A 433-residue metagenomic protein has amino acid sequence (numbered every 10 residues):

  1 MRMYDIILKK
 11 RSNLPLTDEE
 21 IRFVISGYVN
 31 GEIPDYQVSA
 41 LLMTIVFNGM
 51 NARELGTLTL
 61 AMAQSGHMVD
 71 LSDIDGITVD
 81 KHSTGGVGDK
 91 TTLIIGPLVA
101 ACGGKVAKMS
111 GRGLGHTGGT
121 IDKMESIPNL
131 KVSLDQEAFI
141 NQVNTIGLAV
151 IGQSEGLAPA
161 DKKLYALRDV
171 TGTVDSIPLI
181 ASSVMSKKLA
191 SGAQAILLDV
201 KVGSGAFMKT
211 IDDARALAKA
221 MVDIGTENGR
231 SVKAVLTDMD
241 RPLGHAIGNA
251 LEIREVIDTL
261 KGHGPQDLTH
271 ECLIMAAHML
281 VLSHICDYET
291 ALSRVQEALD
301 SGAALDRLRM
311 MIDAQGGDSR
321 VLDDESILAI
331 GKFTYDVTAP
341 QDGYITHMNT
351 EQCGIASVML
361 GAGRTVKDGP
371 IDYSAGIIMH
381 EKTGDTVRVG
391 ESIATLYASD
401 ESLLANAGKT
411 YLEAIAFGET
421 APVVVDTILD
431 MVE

Functional and structural regions predicted by a protein language model:
M1-G88, R307-A314, D318, V432-E433: Acidic, glycine/proline-rich low-complexity segments that act as flexible tails and inter-domain linkers
D5, K10, P15-T17, Y28 (+6 more regions): Well-ordered secondary-structure scaffolds
F47, L93-A107, K187-G192, E227-N228 (+1 more regions): Alpha-helix C-terminal capping segments
I77-A100, G104-H116: Glycine/serine-rich anion-binding loops at beta->alpha junctions that coordinate negatively charged ligand groups
T92, S110, T117-D122, S154 (+4 more regions): Short acidic, glycine/serine/threonine-rich loops at helix termini
M109, V143, I151-S154, D199-G203 (+1 more regions): Short beta-strand segments
K123-A149, K219-G225, G229: A glycine-rich helix N-cap at a beta->alpha junction
N144-A193: Phosphate/diphosphate-binding glycine-rich loops and adjacent basic-rich segments that engage nucleotide
